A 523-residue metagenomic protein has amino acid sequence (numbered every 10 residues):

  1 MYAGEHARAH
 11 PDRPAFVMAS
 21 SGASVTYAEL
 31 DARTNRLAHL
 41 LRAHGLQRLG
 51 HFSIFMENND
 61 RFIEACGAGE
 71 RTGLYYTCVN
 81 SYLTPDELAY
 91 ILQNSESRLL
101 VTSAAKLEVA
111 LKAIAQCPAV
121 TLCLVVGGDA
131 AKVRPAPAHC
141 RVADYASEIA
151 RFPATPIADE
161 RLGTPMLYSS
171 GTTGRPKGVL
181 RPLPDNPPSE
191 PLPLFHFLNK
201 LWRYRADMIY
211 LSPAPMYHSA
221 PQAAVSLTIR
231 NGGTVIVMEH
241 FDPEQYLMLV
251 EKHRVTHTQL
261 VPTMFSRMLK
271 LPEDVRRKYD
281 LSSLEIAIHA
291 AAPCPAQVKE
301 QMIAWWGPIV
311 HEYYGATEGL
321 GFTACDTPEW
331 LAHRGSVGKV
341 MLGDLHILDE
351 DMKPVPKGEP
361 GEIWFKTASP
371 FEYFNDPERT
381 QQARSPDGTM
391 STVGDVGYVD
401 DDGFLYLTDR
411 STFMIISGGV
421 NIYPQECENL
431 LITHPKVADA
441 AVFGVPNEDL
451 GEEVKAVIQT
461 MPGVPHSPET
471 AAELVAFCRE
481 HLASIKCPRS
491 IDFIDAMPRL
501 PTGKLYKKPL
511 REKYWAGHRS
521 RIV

Functional and structural regions predicted by a protein language model:
G4-E5, R42, D60-V79, L88-A89 (+4 more regions): Hydrophobic alpha-helical segments in the ANL/AMP-binding
D12-N59, I63-G67, T84-A89, Q93: Conserved AMP-binding/adenylate-forming core of the ANL superfamily
H39, F62, L83, A89-Y90 (+12 more regions): AMP-binding/adenylate-forming catalytic core of the ANL superfamily
L41-L46, P153-L162, M166-L211, K278: Conserved adenylate-forming
H51, E57-P85, Q93-L99, A113-Q116 (+3 more regions): A short helix-loop-beta submotif of the ANL/AMP-binding
V109-M166, L183-F195, L271-P272: ANL superfamily adenylate-forming
P165-L167, R230-N231, V255-L260, L271-H333 (+3 more regions): Gly/Ser/Thr-rich phosphate-binding loop
N186-P213, Y217-H257, L271: Conserved AMP-binding/adenylation subdomain of ANL enzymes
